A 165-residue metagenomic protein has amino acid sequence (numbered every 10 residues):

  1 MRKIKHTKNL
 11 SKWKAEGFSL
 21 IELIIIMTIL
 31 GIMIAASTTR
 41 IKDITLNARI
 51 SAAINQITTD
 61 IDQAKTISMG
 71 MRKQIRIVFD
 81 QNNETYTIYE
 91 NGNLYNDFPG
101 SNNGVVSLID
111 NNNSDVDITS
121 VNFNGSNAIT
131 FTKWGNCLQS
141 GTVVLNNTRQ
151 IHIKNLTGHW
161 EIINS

Functional and structural regions predicted by a protein language model:
R2-S11, I32, A36-N55, T66 (+2 more regions): N-terminal helix-rich module
E16-T28: N-terminal signal-anchor/signal peptide hydrophobic helix marking the start of the first transmembrane segment
F18, Q56-T58: Residue-level recognition of hydrophobic positions within alpha-helical transmembrane segments
M27, S51, T58: Conserved catalytic core of two-component sensor histidine kinases
T59-Q63: Phosphate-interacting basic helix/loop segments used at nucleotide- and nucleic-acid interfaces
